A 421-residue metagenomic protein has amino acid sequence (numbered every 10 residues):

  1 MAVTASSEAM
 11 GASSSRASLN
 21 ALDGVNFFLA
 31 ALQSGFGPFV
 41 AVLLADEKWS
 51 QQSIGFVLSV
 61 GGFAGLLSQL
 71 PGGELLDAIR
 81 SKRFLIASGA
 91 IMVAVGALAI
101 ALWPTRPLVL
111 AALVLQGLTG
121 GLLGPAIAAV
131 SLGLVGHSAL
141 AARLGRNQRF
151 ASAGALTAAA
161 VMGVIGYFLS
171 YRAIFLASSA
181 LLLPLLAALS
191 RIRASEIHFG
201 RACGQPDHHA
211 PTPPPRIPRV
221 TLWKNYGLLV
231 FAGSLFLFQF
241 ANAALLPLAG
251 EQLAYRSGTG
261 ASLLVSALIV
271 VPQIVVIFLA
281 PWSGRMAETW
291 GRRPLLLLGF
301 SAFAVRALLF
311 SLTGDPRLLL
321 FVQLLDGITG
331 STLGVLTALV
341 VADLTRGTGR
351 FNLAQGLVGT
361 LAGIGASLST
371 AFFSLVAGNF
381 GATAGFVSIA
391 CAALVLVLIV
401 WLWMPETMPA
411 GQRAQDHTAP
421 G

Functional and structural regions predicted by a protein language model:
A2-R16, E196-F231, P420-G421: Juxtamembrane intracellular "pre-TM" segments in multi-pass secondary transporters
A12-G62, V230, Q239-L253: Helix-loop boundary and gating motifs at the non-cytosolic
S68-S81, L279-G291: Helix-to-loop junctions at the C-terminal end of transmembrane segments in multipass secondary transporters
F84-L98, S179, P294-L309: Structural signature of the two symmetry-related core transmembrane helices
V114-A151, V340: Cytoplasmic helix-loop-helix junction between adjacent transmembrane helices in 12-TM secondary transporters
Y167-A180, L375-A392: A membrane-interface helix-boundary motif in multi-pass transporters
S179-C203, L396-M404: C-terminal membrane-cytosol helix-exit motif in multi-pass small-molecule transporters
R350-N379: A late C-terminal transmembrane helix in Major Facilitator Superfamily
